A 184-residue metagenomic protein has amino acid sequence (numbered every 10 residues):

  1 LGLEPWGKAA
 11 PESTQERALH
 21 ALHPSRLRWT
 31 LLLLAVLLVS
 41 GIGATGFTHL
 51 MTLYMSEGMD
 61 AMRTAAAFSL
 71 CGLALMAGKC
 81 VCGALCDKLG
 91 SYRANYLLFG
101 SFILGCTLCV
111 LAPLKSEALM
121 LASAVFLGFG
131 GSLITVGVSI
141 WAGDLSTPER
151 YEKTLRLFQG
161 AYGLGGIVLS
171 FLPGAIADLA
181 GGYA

Functional and structural regions predicted by a protein language model:
L1-T14: C-terminal membrane-cytosol helix-exit motif in multi-pass small-molecule transporters
S25-A84, L169: Extracytoplasmic gate region of multi-pass secondary transporters
H49-G58, W141-L145, A175-I176: Membrane-interface helix caps of multi-pass secondary transporters
Y54-M55, L85-C86, P173-G181: Interfacial helix-cap and linker-helix signal at transmembrane-aqueous boundaries of multi-pass secondary transporters
A61-M62, P148-F158: Loop-to-transmembrane helix entry/capping segments in MFS-fold secondary transporters and related SLC/MFSD carriers
R63, S69-L75, K79, C86-W141: C-terminal transmembrane helical hairpin of 12-TM major facilitator-type secondary transporters
F68, G72, F99, L155-G163: Small-residue-rich transmembrane alpha-helices and their cytosolic helix-loop interfaces in multi-pass secondary
A142-E152, G181: Paired intracellular helix-loop junctions of major facilitator superfamily
